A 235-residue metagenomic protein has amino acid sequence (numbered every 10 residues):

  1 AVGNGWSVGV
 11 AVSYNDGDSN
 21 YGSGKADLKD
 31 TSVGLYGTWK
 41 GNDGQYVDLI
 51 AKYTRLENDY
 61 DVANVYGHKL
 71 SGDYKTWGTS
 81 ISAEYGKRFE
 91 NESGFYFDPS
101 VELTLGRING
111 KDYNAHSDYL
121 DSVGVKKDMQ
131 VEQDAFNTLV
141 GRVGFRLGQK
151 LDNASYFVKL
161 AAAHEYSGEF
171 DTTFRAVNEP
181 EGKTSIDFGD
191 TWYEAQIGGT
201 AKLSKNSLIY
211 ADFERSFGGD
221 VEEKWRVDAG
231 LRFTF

Functional and structural regions predicted by a protein language model:
A1-Y96, D212-E214, G219, K224 (+1 more regions): Outer membrane beta-barrel translocator domains of Type V secretion systems
V8, G34, T38, N91 (+1 more regions): Outer membrane beta-barrel transmembrane domains
S13-G17, K52-N58, S100-D112, L160-S167 (+1 more regions): Short glycine-rich beta-strand segments
G22-G24, L56-K75, N109-N137, Y166-T191: Solvent-exposed, glycine/polar-rich loop segments of beta-barrel outer-membrane systems
W39-G41, E84, L105-R107, D112 (+2 more regions): Low-complexity repeat regions of mature extracellularly deployed or surface/particle-associated proteins
A83, V101, G141-F145: Internal, well-ordered alpha-helical scaffold/interface segments that support domain packing or protein-protein contacts
E92-D98, I108-D112, D152-Y156: Short, structured loop/turn "capping" segments at alpha-beta junctions
